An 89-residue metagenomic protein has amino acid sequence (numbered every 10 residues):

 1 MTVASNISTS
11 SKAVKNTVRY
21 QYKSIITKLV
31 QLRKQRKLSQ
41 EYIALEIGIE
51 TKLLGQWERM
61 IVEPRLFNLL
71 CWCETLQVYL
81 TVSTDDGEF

Functional and structural regions predicted by a protein language model:
T2-Q35: A short, Lys/Arg-rich alpha-helix, primarily the initiator
T27-E46, C71: Short basic helix-loop element that most often maps to the first helix and adjoining turn of HTH DNA-binding modules
L29, I43-A44, L54-W57, S83: Conserved hydrophobic/aromatic packing and binding residues within compact polymer-binding modules
G48-P64: Recognition helix of helix-turn-helix/homeodomain-like DNA-binding domains that insert into the DNA major groove
R65-V82: DNA major-groove recognition helix of helix-turn-helix/homeodomain DNA-binding modules
S83-F89: Short amphipathic recognition helices of helix-turn-helix/homeodomain-type DNA-binding modules
